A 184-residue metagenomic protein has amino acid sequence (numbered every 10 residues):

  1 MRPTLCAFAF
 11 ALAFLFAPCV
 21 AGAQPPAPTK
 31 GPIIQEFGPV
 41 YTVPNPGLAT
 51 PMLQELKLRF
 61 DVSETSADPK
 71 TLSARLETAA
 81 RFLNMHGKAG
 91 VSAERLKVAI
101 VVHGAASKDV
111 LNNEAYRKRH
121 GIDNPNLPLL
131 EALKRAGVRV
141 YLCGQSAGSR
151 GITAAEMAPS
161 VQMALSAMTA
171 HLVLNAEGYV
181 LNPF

Functional and structural regions predicted by a protein language model:
M1-A7: Positively charged n-region of N-terminal signal peptides that target proteins for export
A7-P18: Bacterial N-terminal signal peptides
C19-A23: Sec/Tat signal peptide C-region and signal peptidase I cleavage site
Q24-E36, Y116-R117, I122-F184: A cross-taxonomic marker for long C-terminal extensions/tails that follow the last structured domain
P51-A67, D109-E114: Acidic/histidine-rich, surface-exposed loop or edge segments in extracytoplasmic proteins
F60-L72, R117-R119, S160: Second-shell loop/turn segments in exported
L72-V91: Histidine-anchored nucleotide/phosphate-binding helix
S92-L111: Acidic helix-start/capping segments at beta-turn-to-alpha-helix junctions
